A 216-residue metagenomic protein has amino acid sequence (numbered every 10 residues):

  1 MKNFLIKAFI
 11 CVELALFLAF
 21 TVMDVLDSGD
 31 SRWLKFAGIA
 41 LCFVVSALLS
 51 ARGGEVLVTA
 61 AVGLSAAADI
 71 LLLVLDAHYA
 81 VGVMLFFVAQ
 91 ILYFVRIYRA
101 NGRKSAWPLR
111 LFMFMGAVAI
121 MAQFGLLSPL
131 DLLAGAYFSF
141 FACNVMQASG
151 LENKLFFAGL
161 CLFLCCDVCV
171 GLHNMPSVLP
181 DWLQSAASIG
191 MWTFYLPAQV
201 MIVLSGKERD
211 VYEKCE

Functional and structural regions predicted by a protein language model:
M1-E216: Polytopic alpha-helical membrane-helix bundles and their juxtamembrane interface segments in multi-pass membrane
